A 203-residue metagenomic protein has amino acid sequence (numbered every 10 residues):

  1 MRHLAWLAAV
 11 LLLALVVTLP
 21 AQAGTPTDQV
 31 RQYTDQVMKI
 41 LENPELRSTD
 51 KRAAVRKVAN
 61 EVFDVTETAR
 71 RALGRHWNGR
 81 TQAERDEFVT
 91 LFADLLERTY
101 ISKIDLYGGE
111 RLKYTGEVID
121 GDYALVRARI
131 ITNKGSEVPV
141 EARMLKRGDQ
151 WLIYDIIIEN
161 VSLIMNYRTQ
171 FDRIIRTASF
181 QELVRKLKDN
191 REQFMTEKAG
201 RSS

Functional and structural regions predicted by a protein language model:
M1-A5: Positively charged n-region of N-terminal signal peptides that target proteins for export
L7-T18: Bacterial N-terminal signal peptides
A21-A23: Boundary at the C-terminal end of the N-terminal hydrophobic targeting segment
T25-Y100: Early exported N-terminus immediately downstream of N-terminal targeting peptides
D94-L95, T132, E159-L163: Solvent-exposed loop/turn segments at secondary-structure junctions within structured extracellular/periplasmic domains
E97-V138, N190-S203: Surface-exposed, charged secondary-structure patches
E137-M165: Short beta-strand edge/turn micro-motifs at domain boundaries
D155-S203: Low-complexity, intrinsically disordered terminal/linker segments enriched in charged and Gly/Pro repeats
